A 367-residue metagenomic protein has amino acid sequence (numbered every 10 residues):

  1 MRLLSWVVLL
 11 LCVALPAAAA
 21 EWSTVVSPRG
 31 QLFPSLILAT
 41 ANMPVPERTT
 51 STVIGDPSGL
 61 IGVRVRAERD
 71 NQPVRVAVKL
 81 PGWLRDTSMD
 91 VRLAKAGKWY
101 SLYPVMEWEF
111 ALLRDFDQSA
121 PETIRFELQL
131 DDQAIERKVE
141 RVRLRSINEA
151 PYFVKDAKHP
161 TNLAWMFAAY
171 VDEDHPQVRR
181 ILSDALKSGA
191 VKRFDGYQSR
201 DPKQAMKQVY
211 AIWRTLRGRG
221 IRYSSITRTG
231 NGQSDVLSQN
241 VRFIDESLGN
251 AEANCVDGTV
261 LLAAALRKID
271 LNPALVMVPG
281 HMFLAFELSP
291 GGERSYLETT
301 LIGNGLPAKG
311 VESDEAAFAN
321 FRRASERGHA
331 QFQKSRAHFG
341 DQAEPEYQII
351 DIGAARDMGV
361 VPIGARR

Functional and structural regions predicted by a protein language model:
M1-S5: Positively charged n-region of N-terminal signal peptides that target proteins for export
W6-A14: Bacterial N-terminal signal peptides
L15-A19: Sec/Tat signal peptide C-region and signal peptidase I cleavage site
A20-F153: Beta-strand-enriched, solvent-exposed domains that form extended recognition/catalytic surfaces
E21-S23, P28-G30, G62-A67, P73-S88 (+6 more regions): Alpha-helical and coiled-coil interaction segments, frequently adjacent to or embedded within charge-biased
P46, T52, T227, G232-E252 (+2 more regions): Intrinsically disordered, low-complexity regulatory regions in eukaryotic proteins
M166-N250: Secondary-structure boundary elements
A253-R336: Hydrophobic/aromatic-rich core segments of domains that either
